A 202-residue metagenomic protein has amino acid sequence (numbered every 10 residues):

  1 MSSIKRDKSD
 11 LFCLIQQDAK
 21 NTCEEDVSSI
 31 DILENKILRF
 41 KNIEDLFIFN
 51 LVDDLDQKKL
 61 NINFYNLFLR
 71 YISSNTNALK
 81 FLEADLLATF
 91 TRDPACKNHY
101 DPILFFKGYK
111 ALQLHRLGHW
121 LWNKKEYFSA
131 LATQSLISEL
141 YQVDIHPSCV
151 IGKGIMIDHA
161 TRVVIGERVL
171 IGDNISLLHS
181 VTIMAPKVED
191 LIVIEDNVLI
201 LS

Functional and structural regions predicted by a protein language model:
M1-L136: Terminal amphipathic alpha-helical/low-complexity segments used for targeting or macromolecular assembly
A95-K97, L114, K125-A132, M156-G166 (+1 more regions): Short, surface-exposed, charge-dense and proline/glycine-enriched linear segments
I137, V143, C149-I157, T161-V163 (+4 more regions): A structural motif detector for beta-strand N-caps
P186: Conserved actuator
